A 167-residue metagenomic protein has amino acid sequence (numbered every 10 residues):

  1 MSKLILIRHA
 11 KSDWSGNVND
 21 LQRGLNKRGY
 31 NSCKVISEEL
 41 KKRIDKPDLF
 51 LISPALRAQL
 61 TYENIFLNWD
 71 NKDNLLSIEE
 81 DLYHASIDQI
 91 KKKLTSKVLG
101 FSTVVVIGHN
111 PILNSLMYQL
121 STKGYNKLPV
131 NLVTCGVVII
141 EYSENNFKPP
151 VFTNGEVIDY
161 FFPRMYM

Functional and structural regions predicted by a protein language model:
S2-D81, A85, L132: Active-site-proximal alpha-helix that buttresses catalytic centers in soluble enzyme cores
L4, T103-V105, V137: Residue-level preference for the first positions of well-ordered beta-strands
R23-G24, L67-W69, T95, S121-Y125: Glycine-rich, phosphate-binding/catalytic loops in enzymes
D48-W69, N145-M167: Conserved histidine-centered catalytic loops in small-molecule metabolism enzymes
D81-L99: Short phosphate-binding loop-to-helix
T95-V106, P149-D159: A polyampholytic, Gly/Pro-enriched intrinsically disordered region
K97, T103, N110-C135: Non-DNA-binding regulatory cores of transcription-related proteins, predominantly C-terminal effector-binding
S121-I158: Domain-level recognition of soluble alpha/beta enzyme cores, biased toward histidine phosphatases/phosphomutases
